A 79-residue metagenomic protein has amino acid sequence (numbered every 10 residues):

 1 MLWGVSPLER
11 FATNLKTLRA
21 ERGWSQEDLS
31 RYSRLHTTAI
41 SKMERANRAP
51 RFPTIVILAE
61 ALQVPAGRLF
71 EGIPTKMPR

Functional and structural regions predicted by a protein language model:
M1-S6, E60, F70-R79: Short, charged recognition helix plus adjacent turn of helix-turn-helix-like nucleic-acid-binding domains
E9, A20-E21, A49: Short amphipathic helical patch at the helix-1/turn junction of helix-turn-helix
T13, T37, F52-V56, G67: Short alpha-helical elements of helix-turn-helix
T13-Y32, I57: Short basic helix-loop element that most often maps to the first helix and adjoining turn of HTH DNA-binding modules
L15, L29, I40-M43, L69: Conserved hydrophobic/aromatic packing and binding residues within compact polymer-binding modules
R34-P50, P74: Recognition helix of helix-turn-helix/homeodomain-like DNA-binding domains that insert into the DNA major groove
N47-E60, K76: Short, basic-rich loop-to-helix N-cap that marks the start of a DNA-contacting helix
